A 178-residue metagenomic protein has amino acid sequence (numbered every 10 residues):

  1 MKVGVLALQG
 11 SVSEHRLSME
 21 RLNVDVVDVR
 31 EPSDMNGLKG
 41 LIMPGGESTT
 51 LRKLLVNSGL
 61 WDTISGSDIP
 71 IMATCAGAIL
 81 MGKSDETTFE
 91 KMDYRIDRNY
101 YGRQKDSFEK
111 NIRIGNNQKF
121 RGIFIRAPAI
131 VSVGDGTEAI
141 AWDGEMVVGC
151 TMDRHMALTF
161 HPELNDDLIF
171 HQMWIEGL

Functional and structural regions predicted by a protein language model:
M1-K2, N117-F120, C150-M156: Beta-strand-turn-beta hairpins that frame and shape the catalytic cleft of phosphate-ester-processing enzymes
M1-V56, T63, L168-L178: N-terminal beta1-alpha1 cap of cysteine-dependent amidohydrolase-like domains
G10, A129-L178: C-terminal and late-domain segments of enzyme folds
D25-V27, R121, E138, M156: Conserved beta-strand segments of alpha/beta enzyme cores
I42-M43, A73, L158: Redox-cofactor binding/interface segments in oxidoreductases and associated redox assembly factors
E47-I112: Cysteine-nucleophile active-site neighborhood
D85-M146: Pocket-forming structural segment of enzyme catalytic cores
